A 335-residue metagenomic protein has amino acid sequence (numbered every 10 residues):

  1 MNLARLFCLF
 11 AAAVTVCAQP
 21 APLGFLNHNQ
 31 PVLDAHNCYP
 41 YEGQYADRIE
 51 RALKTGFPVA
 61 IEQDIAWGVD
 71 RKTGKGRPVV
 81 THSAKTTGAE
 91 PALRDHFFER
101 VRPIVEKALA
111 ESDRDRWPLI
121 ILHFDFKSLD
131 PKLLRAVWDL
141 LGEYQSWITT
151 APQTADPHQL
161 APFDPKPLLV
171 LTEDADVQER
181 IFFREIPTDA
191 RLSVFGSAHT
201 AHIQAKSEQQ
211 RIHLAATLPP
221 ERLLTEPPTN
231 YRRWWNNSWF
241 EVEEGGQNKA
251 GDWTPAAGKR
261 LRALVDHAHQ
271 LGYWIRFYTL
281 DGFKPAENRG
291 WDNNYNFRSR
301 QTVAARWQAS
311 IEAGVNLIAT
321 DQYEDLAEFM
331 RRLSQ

Functional and structural regions predicted by a protein language model:
M1-L3: N-terminal secretory signal peptides that target proteins for export/translocation
R5-T15: Bacterial N-terminal signal peptides
Q19-E62, W67-Q335: Catalytic cores of phosphodiester-bond hydrolases, prominently lipid phosphodiesterases
